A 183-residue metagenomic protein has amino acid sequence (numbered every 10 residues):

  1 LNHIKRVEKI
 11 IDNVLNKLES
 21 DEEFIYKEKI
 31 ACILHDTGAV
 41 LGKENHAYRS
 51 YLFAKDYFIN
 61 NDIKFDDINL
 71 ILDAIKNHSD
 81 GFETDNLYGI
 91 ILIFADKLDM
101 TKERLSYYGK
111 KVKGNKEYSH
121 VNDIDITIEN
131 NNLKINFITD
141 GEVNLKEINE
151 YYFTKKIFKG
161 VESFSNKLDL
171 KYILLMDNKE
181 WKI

Functional and structural regions predicted by a protein language model:
H3, N16-I128: Divalent metal-dependent catalytic cores for phosphoryl transfer on phosphate-bearing substrates
R6, I10-V14: N-terminal low-complexity or amphipathic/hydrophobic leaders
D12, D80, N166: Residue-level marker of positions within ordered structural domains that often coincide with functionally constrained
D99-I183: Terminal helices and disordered tails flanking the catalytic cores of nucleotide-processing hydrolases
